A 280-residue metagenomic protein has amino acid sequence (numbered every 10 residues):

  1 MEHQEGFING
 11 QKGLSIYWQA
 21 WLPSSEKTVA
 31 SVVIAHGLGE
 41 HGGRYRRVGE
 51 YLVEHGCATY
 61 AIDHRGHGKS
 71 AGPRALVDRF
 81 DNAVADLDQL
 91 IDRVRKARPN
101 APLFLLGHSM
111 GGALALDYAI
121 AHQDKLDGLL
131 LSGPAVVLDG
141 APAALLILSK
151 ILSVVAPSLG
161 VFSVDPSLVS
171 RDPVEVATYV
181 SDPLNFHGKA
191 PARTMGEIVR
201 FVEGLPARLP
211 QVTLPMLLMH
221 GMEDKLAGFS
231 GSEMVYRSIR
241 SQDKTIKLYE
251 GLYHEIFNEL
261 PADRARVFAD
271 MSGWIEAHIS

Functional and structural regions predicted by a protein language model:
M1-E26: N-terminal cap/lid segment of alpha/beta-hydrolase-fold proteins
G39-G42, G68-P99, D263-V267: Catalytic nucleophile-loop/oxyanion-hole region of alpha/beta-hydrolase and closely related hydrolase-like folds
R44, G49-G72: Conserved alpha/beta-hydrolase
R98-S109: Alpha/beta-hydrolase fold nucleophile elbow
H108-A190: Alpha/beta-hydrolase-fold enzymes
V212, L218-H220, D224: Short beta-strand/loop motif that positions the catalytic acidic residue of the alpha/beta-hydrolase fold
L214, G228-R237: Short alpha-helix in the alpha/beta-hydrolase fold that links the catalytic acid
E250-S280: Catalytic active-site module of serine/aspartate enzymes centered on a nucleophile-bearing elbow/loop
